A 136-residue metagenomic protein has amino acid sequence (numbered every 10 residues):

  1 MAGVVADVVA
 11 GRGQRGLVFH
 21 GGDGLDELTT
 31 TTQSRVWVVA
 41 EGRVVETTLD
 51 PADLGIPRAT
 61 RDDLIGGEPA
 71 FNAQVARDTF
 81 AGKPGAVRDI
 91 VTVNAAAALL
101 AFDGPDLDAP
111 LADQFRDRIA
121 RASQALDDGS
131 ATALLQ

Functional and structural regions predicted by a protein language model:
M1-Q136: Glycine-rich anion-binding loops and their surrounding alpha/beta cores
